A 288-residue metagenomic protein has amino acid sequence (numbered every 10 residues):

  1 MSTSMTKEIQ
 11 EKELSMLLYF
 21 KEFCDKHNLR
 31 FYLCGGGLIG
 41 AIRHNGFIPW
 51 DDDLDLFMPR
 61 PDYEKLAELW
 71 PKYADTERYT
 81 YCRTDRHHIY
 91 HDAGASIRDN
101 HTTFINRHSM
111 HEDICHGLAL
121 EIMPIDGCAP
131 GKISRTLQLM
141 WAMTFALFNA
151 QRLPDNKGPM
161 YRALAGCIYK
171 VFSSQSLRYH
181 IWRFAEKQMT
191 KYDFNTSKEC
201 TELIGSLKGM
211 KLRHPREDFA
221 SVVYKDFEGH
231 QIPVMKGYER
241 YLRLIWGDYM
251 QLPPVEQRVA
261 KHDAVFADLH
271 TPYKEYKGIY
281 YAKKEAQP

Functional and structural regions predicted by a protein language model:
M1-H27, W70-P130, N149-I245, L252-P288: Conserved catalytic core of two-metal-ion nucleotidyltransferases
K21-L54, M58-E64, E217, L244-I245: Active-site nucleotide-donor binding segment shared across nucleotidyl transfer reactions
L66-E68: Conserved SAM-binding loop
G131-L137: A short secondary-structure junction signal
M143-L147: Charge-rich, low-complexity terminal tails
